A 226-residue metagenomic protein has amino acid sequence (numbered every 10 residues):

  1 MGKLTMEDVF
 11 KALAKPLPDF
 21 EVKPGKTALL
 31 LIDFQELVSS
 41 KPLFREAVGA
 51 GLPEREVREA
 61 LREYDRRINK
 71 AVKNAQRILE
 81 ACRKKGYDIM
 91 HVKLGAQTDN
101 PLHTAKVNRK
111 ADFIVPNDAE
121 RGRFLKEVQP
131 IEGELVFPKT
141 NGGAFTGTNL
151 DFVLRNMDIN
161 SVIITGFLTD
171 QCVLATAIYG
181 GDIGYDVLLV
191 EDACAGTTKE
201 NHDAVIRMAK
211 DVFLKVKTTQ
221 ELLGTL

Functional and structural regions predicted by a protein language model:
M1-A28, P42-L52, R77-K85, A96-Q97 (+1 more regions): Active-site-adjacent betaalpha module
L30-I32: Short hydrophobic beta-strand that contains or immediately precedes a catalytic carboxylate
Q35-P42: Short acidic, Gly/Ser-rich segments with clustered Asp/Glu that frequently serve as metal-coordination loops in enzyme
S39, T98-P101: Short catalytic/ligand-binding loop motif for oxyanion handling, primarily in non-cytosolic enzymes, centered on
R55-K73, A111-A119: A short acidic, glycine-rich active-site loop that binds or catalyzes chemistry on phosphate/adenosine moieties
H91-L94: Catalytic-core segment of enzymes that process non-peptidic bonds
